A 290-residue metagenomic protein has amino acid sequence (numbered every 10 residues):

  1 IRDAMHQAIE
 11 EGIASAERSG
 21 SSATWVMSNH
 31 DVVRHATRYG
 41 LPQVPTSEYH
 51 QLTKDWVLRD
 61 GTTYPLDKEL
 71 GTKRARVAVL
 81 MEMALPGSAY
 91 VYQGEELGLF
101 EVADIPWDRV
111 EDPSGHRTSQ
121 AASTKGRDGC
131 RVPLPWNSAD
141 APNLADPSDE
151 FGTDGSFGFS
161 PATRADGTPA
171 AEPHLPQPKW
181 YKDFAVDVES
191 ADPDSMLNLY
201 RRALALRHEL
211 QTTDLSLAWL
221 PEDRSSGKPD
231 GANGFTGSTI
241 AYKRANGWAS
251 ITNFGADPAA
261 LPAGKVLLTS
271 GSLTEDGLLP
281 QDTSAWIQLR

Functional and structural regions predicted by a protein language model:
I1-K265, S270, T274-R290: Active-site and adjacent substrate-binding regions of carbohydrate-active enzymes
